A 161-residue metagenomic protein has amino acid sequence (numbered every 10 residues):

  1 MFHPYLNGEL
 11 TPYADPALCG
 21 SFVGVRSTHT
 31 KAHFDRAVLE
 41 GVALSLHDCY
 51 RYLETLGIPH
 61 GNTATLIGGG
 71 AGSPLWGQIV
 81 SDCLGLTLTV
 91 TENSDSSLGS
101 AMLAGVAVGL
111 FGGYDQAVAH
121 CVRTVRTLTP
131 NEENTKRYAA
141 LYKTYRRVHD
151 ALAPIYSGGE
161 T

Functional and structural regions predicted by a protein language model:
M1-L98: Activation-segment/catalytic-loop signature of the eukaryotic protein kinase fold
C83, V106-G109: Short, hinge-like loop/turn segments at secondary-structure boundaries
L98-G105: Short, small-residue alpha-helix embedded
L110-T161: Acidic, glycine/GT-rich loop-and beta-edge segments that sit at the periphery of enzyme/chaperone cores
